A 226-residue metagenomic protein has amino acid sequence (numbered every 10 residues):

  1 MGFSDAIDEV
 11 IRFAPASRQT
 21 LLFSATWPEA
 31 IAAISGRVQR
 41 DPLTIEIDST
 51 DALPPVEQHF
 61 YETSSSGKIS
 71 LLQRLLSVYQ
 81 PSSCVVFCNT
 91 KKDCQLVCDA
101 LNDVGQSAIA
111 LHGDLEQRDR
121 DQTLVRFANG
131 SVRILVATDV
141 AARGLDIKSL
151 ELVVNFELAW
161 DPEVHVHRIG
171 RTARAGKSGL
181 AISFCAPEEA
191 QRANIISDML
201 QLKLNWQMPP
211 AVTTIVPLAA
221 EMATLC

Functional and structural regions predicted by a protein language model:
M1-C226: Conserved helicase RecA-like core
